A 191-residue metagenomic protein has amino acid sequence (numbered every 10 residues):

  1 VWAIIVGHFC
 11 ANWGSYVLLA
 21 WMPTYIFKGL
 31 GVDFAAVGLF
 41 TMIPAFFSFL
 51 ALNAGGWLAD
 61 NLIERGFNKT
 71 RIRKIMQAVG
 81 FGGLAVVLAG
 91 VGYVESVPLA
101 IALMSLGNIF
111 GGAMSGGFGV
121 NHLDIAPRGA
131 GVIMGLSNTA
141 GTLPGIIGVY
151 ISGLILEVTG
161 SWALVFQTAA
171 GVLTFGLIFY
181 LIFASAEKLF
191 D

Functional and structural regions predicted by a protein language model:
V1-G56, G111-S115, G119, L123 (+1 more regions): Extracytoplasmic gate region of multi-pass secondary transporters
F9, M42-F46, S105, G135-L143: Transmembrane alpha-helical cores of Major Facilitator Superfamily
I26-F27, L58-A59, I63, I151-G160: Interfacial helix-cap and linker-helix signal at transmembrane-aqueous boundaries of multi-pass secondary transporters
D33-A36, I72-I75, L154-V172: A membrane-interface helix-boundary motif in multi-pass transporters
L52, P127-T159: A late C-terminal transmembrane helix in Major Facilitator Superfamily
I63-R65, H122-G131: Paired intracellular helix-loop junctions of major facilitator superfamily
T70-G117: C-terminal transmembrane helical hairpin of 12-TM major facilitator-type secondary transporters
V91-G92, A170-D191: Multi-pass alpha-helical transporter architecture, strongest for 12-TM Major Facilitator/SLC carriers used
